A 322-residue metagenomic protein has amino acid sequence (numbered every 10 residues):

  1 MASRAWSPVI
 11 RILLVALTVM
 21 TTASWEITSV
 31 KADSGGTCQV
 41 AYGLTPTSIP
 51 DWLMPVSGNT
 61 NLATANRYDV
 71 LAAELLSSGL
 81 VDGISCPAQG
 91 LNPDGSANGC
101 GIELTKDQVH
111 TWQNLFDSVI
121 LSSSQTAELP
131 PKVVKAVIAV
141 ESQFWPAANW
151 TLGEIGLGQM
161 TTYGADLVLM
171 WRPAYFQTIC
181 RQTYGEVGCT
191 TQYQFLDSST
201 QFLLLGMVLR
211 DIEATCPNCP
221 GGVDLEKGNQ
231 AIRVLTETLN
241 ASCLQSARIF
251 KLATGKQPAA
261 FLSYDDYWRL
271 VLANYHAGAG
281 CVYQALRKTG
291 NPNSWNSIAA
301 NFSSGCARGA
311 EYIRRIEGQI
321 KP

Functional and structural regions predicted by a protein language model:
M1-G222, R233-A273, A279-P322: Cell-wall glycan-active module
E226-G228: Short sequence motifs at beta-strands and strand-loop junctions characteristic of Gram-negative outer-membrane
